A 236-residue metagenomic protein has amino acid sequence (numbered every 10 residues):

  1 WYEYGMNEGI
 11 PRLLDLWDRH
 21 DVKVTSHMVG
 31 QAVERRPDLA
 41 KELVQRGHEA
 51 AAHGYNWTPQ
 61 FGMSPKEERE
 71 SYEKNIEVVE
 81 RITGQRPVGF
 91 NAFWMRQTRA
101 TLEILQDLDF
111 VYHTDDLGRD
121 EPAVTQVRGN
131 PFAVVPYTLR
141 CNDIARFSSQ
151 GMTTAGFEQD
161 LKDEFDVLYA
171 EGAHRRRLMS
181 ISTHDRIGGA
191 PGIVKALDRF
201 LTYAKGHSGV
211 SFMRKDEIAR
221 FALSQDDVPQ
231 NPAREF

Functional and structural regions predicted by a protein language model:
W1-G89, W94-L139, E158-I181, I187-F236: Catalytic alpha-helical scaffold of carbohydrate-active enzymes acting on polysaccharides/glycoconjugates
A133-G151: Glycine-rich, positively charged active-site loop/lid region within alpha/beta enzyme cores that binds and organizes
S148-T154, R186-A190: Short, glycine/charged-rich beta-strand-loop motifs at protein surfaces that mediate ligand recognition and catalysis
